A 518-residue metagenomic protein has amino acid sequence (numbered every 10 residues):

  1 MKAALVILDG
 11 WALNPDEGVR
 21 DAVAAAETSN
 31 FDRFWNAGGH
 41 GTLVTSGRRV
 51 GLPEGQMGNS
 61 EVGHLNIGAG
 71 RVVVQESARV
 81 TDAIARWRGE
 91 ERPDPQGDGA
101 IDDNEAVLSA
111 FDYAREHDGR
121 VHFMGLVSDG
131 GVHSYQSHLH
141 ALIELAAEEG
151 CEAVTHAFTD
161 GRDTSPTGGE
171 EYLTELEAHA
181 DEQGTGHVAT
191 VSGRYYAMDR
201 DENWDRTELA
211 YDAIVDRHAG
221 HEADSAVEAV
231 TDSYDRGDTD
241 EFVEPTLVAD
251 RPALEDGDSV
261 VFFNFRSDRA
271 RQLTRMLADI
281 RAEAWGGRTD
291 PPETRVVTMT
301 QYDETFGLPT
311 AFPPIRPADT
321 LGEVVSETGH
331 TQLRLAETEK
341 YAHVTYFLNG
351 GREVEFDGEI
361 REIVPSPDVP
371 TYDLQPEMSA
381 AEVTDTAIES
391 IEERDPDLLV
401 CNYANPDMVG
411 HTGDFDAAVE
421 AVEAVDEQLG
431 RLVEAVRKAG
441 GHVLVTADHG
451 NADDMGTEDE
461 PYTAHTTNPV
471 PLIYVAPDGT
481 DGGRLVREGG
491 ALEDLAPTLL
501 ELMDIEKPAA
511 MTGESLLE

Functional and structural regions predicted by a protein language model:
M1-E518: Feature captures the catalytic ectodomains and active-site-proximal regions of enzymes that hydrolyze or transfer
